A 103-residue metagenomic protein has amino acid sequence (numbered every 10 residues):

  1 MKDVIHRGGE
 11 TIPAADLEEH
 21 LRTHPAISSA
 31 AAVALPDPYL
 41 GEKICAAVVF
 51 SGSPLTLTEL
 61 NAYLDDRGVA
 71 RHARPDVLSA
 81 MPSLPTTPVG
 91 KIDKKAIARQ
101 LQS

Functional and structural regions predicted by a protein language model:
M1-A73, G90, A96-R99: AMP-binding/adenylate-forming catalytic core of the ANL superfamily
V77-V89: Short proline/glycine- and acidic-rich turn/helix-capping motifs at secondary-structure junctions
L101-S103: Acidic/polar alpha-helix N-cap and adjacent early helical turns within long charge-rich amphipathic helices/linkers
